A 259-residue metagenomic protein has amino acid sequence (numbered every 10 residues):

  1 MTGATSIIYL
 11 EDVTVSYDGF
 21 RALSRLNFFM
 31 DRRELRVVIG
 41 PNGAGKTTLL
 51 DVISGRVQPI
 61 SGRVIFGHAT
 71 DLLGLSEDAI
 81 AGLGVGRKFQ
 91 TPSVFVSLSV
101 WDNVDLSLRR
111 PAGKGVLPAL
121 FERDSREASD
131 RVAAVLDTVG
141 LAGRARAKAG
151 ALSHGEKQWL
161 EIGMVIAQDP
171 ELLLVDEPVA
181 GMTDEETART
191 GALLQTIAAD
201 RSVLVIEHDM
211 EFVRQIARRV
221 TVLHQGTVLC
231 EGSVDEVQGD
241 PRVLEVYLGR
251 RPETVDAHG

Functional and structural regions predicted by a protein language model:
T2-G259: Glycine-rich phosphate-binding loops of nucleotide-dependent enzymes
